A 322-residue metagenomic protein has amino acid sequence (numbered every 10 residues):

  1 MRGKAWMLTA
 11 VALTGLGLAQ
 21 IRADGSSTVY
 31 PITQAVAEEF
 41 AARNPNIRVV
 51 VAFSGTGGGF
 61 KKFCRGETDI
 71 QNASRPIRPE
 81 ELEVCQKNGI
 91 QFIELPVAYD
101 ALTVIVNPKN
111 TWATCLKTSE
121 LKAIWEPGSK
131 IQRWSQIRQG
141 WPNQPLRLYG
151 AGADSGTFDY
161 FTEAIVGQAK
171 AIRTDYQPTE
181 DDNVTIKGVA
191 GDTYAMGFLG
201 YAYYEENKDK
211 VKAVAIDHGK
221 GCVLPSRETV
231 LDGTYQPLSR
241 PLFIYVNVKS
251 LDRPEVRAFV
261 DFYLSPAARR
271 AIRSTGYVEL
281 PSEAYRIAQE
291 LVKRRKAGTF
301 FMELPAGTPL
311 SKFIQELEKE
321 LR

Functional and structural regions predicted by a protein language model:
M1-M7: Bacterial N-terminal signal peptides that target proteins for export
A10-A19: Hydrophobic h-region of N-terminal signal peptides that target proteins for export in Gram-negative bacteria
A19-R322: Flexible loop/hinge segments at secondary-structure junctions
